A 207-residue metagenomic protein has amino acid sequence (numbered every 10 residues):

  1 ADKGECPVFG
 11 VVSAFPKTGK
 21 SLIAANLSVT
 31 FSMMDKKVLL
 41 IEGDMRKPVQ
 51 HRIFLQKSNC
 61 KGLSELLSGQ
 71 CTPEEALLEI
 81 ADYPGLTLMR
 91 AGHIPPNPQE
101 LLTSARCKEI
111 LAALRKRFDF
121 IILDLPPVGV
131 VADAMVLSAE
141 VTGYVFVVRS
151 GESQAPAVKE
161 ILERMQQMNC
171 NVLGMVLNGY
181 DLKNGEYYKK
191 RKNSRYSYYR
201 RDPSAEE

Functional and structural regions predicted by a protein language model:
A1-E207: P-loop NTP-binding module
